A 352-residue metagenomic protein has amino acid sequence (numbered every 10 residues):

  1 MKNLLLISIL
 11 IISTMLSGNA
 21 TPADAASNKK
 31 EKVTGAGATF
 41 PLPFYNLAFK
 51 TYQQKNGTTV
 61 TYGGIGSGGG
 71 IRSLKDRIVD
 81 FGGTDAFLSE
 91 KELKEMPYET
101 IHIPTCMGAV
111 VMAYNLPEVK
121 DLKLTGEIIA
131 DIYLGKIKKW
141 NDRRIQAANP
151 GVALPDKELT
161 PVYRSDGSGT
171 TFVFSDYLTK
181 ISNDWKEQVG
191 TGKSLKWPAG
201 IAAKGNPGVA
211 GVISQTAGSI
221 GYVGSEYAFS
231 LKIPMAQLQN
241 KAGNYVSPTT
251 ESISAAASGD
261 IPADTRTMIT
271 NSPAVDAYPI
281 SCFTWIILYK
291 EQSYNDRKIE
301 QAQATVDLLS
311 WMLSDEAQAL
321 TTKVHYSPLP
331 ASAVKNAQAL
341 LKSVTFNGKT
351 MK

Functional and structural regions predicted by a protein language model:
M1-L4: Positively charged n-region of N-terminal signal peptides that target proteins for export
L6-I7, P330: Generic alpha-helix initiation/capping and coil-helix boundary signal
I7-S17: Bacterial N-terminal signal peptides
T21-K352: Flexible loop/hinge segments at secondary-structure junctions
